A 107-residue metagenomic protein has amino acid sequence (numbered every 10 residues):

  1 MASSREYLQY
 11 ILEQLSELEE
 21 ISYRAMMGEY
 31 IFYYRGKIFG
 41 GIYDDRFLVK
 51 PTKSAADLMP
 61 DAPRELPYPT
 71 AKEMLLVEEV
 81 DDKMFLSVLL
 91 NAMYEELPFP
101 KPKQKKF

Functional and structural regions predicted by a protein language model:
M1-F107: Charge-dense, helix-prone N-terminal extensions
